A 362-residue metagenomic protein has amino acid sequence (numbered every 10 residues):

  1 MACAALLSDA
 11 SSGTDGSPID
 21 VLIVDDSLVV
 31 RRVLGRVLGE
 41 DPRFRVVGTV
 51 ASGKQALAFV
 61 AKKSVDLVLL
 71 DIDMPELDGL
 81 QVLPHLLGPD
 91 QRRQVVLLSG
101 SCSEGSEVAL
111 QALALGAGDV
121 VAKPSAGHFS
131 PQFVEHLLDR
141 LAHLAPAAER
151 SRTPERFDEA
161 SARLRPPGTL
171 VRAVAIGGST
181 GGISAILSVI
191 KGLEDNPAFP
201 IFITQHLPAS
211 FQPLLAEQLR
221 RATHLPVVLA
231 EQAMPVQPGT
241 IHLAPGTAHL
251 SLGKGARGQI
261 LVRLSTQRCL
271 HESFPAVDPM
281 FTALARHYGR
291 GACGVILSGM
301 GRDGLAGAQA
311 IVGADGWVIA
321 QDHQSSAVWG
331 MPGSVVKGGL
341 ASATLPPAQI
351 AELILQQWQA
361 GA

Functional and structural regions predicted by a protein language model:
A2-I23, S27-R43, T49, K54-L69 (+1 more regions): Conserved acid/base catalytic micro-environments in cytosolic active-site loops
